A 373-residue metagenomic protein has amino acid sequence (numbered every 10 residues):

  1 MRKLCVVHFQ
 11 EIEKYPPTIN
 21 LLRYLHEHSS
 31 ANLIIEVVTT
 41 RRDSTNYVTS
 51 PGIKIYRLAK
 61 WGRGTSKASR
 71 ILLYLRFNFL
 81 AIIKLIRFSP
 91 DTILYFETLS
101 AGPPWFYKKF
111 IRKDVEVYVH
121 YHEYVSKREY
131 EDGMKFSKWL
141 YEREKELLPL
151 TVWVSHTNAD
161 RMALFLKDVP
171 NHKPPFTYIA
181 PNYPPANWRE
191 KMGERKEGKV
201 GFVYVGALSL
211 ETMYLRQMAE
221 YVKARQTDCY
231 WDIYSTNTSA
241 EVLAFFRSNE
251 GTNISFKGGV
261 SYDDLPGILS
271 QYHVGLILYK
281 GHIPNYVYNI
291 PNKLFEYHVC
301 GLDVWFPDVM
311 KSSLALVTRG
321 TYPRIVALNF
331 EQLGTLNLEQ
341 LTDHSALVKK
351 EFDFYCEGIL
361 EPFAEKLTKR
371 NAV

Functional and structural regions predicted by a protein language model:
M1-S44, A219-T227: N-terminal subdomain of nucleotide-sugar transferases
C5-V7, S155, P184, W188-M213 (+2 more regions): Conserved donor-binding/catalytic core segment of Leloir-type glycosyltransferases
K14-Y15, D43-T45, Y74-N78, T92-K113 (+1 more regions): An aromatic- and histidine-rich active-site surface loop
R23, F79-I86, G102, F106-F110 (+2 more regions): Membrane-proximal helix-turn-helix segments that form the acceptor-binding/catalytic region of lipid-linked
H28-L73, R161, P175, T236-A240: N-terminal strand-loop element at the rim of the active site of nucleotide-sugar-dependent glycosyltransferases
S137, Y141, K145-F176, A186 (+1 more regions): A short, active-site helix/loop in glycosyltransferases that binds the activated sugar's phosphate group
S209-M213, S261-L265, G275-E296, W305-A315: Nucleotide-sugar-dependent
V242-L269: Nucleotide-activated donor-binding/catalytic signature segment of Leloir-type glycosyltransferases, i.e., the conserved
